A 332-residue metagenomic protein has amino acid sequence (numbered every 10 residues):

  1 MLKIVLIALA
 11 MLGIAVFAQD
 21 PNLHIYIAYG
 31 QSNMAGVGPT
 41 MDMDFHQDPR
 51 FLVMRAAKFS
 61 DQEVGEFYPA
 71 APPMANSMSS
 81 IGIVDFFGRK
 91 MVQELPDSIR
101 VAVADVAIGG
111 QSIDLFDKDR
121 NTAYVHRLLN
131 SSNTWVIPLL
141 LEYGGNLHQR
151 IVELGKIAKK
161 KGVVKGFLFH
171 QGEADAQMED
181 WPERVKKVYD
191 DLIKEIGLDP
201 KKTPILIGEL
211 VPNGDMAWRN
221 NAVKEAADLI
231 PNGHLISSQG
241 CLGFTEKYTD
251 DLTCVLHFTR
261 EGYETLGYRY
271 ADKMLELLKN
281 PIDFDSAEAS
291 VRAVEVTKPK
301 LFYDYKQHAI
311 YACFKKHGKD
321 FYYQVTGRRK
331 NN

Functional and structural regions predicted by a protein language model:
M1, G13-I14, G197, K279-P281 (+3 more regions): Short, flexible coil/linker elements and helix-boundary hinge sites characteristic of intrinsically disordered
M1-A8: Sec-dependent signal peptide recognition, specifically the positively charged N-region followed immediately by
V5, A18, Q31, F59 (+3 more regions): Intrinsically disordered, low-complexity peptide-like regions
I7, I157, Y311-F314: Alpha-helical interaction segments
L9-A18: Hydrophobic h-region of N-terminal signal peptides that target proteins for export in Gram-negative bacteria
G13, G166, R329-N332: A generic structural signal for ordered secondary structure
Q19-A287: Cell-envelope and extracellular/periplasmic
D285-N331: Residue-level detector of functionally pivotal "anchor" positions at catalytic/ligand-binding pockets or at interdomain
